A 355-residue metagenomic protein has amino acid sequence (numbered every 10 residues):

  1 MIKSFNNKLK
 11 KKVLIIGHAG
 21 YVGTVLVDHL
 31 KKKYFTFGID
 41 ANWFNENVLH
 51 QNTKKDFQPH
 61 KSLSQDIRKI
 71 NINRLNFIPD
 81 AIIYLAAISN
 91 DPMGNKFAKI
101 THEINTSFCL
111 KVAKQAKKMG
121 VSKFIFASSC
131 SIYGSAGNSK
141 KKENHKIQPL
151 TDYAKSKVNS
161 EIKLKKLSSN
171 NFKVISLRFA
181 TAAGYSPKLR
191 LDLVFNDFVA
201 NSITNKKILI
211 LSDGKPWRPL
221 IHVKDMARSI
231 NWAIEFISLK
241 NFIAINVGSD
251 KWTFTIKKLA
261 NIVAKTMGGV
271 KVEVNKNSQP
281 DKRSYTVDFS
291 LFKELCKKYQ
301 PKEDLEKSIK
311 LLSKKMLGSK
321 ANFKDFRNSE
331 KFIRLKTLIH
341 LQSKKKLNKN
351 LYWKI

Functional and structural regions predicted by a protein language model:
M1-A81: N-terminal Rossmann/SDR dinucleotide-binding element
I16, I39, I82-L85, F124-C130 (+1 more regions): SDR active-site strand-loop-helix element
V48-L49, P92-I100, S135-S139, P187-K188: Conserved catalytic-core motifs of eukaryotic protein kinase domains, centered on the activation segment
I67-I104: NAD(P)H-binding glycine-rich loop region in Rossmannoid oxidoreductase-like domains and their noncatalytic homologs
A81, F97-K111, I147, T151 (+1 more regions): Glycine-rich NAD(P)-binding loop of the Rossmann-fold in SDR/ketoreductase-type enzymes
L110-D152: Conserved Rossmann-fold NAD(P)-dependent oxidoreductase catalytic core, especially the SDR/UDP-sugar
I162-R218, V223-W232, N261-T266: NAD(P)-dependent short-chain dehydrogenase/reductase
K206, L211-I355: C-terminal substrate-binding subdomain of Rossmann-fold SDR/epimerase-dehydratase oxidoreductases
